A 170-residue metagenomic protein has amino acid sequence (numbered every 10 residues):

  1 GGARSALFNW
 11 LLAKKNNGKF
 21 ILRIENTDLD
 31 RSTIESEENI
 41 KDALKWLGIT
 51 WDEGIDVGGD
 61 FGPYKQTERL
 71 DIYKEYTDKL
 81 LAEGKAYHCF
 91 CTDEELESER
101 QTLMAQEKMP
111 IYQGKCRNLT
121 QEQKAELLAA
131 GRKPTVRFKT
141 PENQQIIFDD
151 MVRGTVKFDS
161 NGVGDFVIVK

Functional and structural regions predicted by a protein language model:
G1-A105: N-terminal Rossmann-like or analogous alpha/beta NTP/dinucleotide-binding catalytic cores that position adenine
K79-A82, Y87-K170: Active-site cores that bind ATP or allylic diphosphates and position pyrophosphate for catalysis
